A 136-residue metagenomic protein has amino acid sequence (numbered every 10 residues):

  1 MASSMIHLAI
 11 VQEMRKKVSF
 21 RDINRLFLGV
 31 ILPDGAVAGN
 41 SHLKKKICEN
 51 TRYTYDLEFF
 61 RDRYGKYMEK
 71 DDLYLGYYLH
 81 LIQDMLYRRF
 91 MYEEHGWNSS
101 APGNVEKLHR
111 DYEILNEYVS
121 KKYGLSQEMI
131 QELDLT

Functional and structural regions predicted by a protein language model:
M1-T136: N-terminal leader/auxiliary helical segments
